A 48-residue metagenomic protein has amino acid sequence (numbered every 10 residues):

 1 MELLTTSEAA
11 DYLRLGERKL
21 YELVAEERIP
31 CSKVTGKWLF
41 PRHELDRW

Functional and structural regions predicted by a protein language model:
M1-K19, L23: Polyanion-binding surface elements
L3-E8, P30-W48: Short helix-start
E27: Glycine-centered, phosphate/nucleic-acid-interacting loop/turn motifs that mediate DNA/RNA or nucleotide
